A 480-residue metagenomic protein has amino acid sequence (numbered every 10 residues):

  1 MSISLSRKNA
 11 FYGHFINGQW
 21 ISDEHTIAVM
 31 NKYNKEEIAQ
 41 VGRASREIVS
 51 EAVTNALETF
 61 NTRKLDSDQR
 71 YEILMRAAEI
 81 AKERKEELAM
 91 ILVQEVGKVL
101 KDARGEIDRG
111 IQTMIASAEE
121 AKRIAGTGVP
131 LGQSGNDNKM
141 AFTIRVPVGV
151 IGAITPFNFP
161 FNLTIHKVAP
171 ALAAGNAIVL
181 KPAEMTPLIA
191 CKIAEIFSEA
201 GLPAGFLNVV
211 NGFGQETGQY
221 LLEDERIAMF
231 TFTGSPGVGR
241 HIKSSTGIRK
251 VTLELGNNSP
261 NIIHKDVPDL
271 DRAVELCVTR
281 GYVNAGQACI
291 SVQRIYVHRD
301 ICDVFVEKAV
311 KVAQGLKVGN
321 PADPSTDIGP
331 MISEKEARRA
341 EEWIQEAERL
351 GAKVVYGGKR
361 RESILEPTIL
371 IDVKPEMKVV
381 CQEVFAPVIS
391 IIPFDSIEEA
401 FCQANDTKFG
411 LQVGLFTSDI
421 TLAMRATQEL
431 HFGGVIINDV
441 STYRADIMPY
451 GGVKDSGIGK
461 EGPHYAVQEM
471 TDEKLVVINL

Functional and structural regions predicted by a protein language model:
M1-K32, M470: Hydrophobic face of amphipathic alpha-helices that form TPR/SEL1-like repeat modules and related alpha-solenoid
N9, G237-K374, I437: ALDH superfamily catalytic-core signature
E36-A125: Glycine-rich loop-to-alpha-helix module at the N-terminal edge of alpha/beta enzyme cores
E36-Q40, I227, I262, K317 (+4 more regions): Conserved C-terminal structural/oligomerization subdomain of aldehyde/semialdehyde dehydrogenase
Q69, I73, H166-A169, A173-M185 (+7 more regions): Short loop-to-beta-strand entry elements in the cores of soluble alpha/beta enzymes
V129-R272, F394: Rossmann-like NAD(P) dinucleotide-binding subdomain of oxidoreductase/dehydrogenase enzymes
A177-V179, V354, G434: A short hydrophobic/small-residue beta-strand
